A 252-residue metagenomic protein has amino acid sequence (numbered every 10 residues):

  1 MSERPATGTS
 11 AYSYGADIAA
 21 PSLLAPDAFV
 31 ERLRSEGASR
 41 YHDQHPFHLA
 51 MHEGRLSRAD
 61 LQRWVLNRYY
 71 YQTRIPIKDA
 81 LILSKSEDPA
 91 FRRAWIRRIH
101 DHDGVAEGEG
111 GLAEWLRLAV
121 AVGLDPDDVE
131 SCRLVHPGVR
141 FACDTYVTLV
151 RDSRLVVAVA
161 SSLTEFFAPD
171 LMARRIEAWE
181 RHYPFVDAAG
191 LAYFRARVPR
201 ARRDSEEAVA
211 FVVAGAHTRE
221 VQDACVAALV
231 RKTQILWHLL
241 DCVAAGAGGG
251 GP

Functional and structural regions predicted by a protein language model:
S2-R4, G8-P252: Non-heme di-metal
